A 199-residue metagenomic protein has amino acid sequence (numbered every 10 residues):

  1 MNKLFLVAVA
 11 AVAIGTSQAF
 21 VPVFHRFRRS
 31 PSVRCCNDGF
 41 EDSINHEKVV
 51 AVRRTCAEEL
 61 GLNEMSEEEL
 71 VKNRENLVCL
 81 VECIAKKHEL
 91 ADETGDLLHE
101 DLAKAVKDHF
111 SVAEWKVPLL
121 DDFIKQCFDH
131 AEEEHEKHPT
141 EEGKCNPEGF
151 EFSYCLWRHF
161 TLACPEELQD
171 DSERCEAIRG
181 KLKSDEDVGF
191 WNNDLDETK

Functional and structural regions predicted by a protein language model:
N2-A19: Cleavable N-terminal signal peptides of Sec/SRP-targeted secreted and luminal proteins
G15-K199: Mature extracellular/luminal domains of secreted and GPI-anchored eukaryotic proteins, especially small
